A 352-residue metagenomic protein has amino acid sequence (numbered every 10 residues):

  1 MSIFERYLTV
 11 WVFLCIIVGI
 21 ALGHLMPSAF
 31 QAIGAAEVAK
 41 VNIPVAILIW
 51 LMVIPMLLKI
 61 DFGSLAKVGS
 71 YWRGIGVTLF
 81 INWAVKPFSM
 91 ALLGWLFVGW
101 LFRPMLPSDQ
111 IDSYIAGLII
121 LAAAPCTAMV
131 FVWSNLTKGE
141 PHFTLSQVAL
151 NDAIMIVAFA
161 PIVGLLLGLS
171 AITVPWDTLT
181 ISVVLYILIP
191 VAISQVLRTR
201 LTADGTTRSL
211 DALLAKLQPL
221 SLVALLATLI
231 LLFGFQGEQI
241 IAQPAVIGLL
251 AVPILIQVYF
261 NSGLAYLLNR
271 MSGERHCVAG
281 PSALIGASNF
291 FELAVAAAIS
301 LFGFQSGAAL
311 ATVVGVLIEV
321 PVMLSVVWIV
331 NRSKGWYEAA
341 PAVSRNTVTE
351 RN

Functional and structural regions predicted by a protein language model:
M1-L58, G63-A287, F291-N352: Alpha-helical transmembrane segments of multi-pass small-molecule/ion transporters
